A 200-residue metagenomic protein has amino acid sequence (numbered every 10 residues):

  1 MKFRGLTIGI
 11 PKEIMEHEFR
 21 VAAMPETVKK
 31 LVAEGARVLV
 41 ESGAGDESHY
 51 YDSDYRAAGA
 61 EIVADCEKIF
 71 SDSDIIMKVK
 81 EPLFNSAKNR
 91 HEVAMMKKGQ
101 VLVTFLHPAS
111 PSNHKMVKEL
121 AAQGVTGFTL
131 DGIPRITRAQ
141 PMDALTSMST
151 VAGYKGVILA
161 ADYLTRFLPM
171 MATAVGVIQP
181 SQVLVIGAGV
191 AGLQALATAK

Functional and structural regions predicted by a protein language model:
K2-T7, E13, P82-Q182: Glycine/serine-rich phosphate-binding loop and adjoining beta1-alpha1 elements at the start of nucleotide-handling
F3-E119: An N-terminal-biased, well-structured beta-alpha scaffold segment characteristic of Rossmann-like dinucleotide-binding
V32, L196, K200: Gly/Ala-rich phosphate-binding loop of Rossmann-like dinucleotide-binding domains, activating on the conserved
G187-G189: Glycine-rich Rossmann-fold phosphate-binding loop(s) that bind the pyrophosphate of adenine dinucleotide cofactors
G192-L193: N-terminal Rossmann-fold NAD(P) dinucleotide-binding loop
